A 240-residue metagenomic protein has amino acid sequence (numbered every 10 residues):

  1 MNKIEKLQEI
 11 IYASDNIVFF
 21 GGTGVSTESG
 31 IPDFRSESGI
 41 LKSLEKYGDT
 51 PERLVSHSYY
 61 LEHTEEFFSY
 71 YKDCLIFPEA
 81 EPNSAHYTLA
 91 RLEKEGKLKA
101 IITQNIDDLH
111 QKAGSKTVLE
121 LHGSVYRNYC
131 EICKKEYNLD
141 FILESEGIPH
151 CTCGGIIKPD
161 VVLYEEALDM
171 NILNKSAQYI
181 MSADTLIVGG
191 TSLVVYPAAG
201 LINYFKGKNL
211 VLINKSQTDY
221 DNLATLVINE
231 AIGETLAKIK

Functional and structural regions predicted by a protein language model:
M1-K240: Conserved catalytic core of sirtuin-type NAD+-dependent deacylases
